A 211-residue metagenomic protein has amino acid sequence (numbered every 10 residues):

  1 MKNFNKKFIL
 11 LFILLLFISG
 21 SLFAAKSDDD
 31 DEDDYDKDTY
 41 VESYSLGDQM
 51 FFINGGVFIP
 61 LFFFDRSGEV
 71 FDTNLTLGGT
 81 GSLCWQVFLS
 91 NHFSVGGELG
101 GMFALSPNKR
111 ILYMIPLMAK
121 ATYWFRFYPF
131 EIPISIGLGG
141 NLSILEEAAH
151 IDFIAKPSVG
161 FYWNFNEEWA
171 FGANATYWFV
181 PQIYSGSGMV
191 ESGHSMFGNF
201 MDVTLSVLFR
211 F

Functional and structural regions predicted by a protein language model:
M1-G47: Cleavable N-terminal export/targeting peptides
I18-G20, K26, G81, I134 (+2 more regions): Intrinsically disordered, low-complexity segments enriched in Ser/Pro/Gly/Ala and basic residues
D36-T80: Long, hydrophobic/aromatic N-terminal blocks
E42-Y44, V70-N74, Q86, R110 (+2 more regions): Alpha-helix initiation/capping motif
G47, F62-D72, P107, A155-F211: Predominantly the C-terminal beta-signal and adjacent terminal strand-loop region of outer-membrane beta-barrel
M50, I59-L61, G79-A155, W163-W169 (+1 more regions): Gram-negative (and chloroplast) outer-membrane scaffold detector with strong preference for beta-barrel transmembrane
G55, I136-L138, A175-Y177: A structural signal for short, well-ordered beta-strand segments
